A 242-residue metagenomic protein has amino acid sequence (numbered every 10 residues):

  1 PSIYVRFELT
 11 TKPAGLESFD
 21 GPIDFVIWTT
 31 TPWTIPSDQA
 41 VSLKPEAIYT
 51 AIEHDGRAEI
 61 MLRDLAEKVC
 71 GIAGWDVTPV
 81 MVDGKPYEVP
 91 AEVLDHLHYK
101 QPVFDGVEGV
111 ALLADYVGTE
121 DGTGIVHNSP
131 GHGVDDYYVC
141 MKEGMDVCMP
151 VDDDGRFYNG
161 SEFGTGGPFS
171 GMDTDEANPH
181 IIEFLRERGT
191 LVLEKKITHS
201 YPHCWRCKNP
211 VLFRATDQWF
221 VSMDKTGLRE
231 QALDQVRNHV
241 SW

Functional and structural regions predicted by a protein language model:
P1-P36, V93-H96, G106, Y116 (+1 more regions): Residue patterns forming the tRNA-binding/recognition surfaces of aminoacyl-tRNA synthetases and related DALR
A40, A47-I125, V134-Y138: Protease-associated
